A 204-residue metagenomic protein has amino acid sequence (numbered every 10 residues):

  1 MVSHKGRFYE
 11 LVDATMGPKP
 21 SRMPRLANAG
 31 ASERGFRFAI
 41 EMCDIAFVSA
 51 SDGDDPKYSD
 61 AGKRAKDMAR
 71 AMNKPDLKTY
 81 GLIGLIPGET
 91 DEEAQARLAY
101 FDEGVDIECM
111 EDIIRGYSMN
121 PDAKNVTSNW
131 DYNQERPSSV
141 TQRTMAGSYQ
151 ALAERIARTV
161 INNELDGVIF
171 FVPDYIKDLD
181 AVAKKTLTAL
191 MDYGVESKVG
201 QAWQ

Functional and structural regions predicted by a protein language model:
M1-P20, D54-N163, M191-Q204: An alpha-helical appendage that flanks or caps ligand/catalytic pockets
L26, A39, A94, T159 (+1 more regions): Conserved, mostly hydrophobic/aromatic
L26-A29, A46-V48, K78-G84, V168-F170: Hydrophobic faces of well-ordered beta-strands that scaffold small-molecule active sites in alpha/beta enzyme cores
A31-S32, A39: C-terminal module of multi-pass small-molecule transporters
S32, D52, L85-P87, D174-I176: Active-site-proximal loop/turn and secondary-structure-junction residues that shape catalytic pockets, frequently
I40-D52: A conserved active-site cap/scaffold subdomain adjacent to cofactor or substrate pockets
M42, E164-L165: Short loop/turn motifs at secondary-structure junctions
I156-R158, I169-A183, Y193: Substrate-recognition/cap regions that form aromatic- and gly/pro-loop-enriched pockets for small-molecule ligands
